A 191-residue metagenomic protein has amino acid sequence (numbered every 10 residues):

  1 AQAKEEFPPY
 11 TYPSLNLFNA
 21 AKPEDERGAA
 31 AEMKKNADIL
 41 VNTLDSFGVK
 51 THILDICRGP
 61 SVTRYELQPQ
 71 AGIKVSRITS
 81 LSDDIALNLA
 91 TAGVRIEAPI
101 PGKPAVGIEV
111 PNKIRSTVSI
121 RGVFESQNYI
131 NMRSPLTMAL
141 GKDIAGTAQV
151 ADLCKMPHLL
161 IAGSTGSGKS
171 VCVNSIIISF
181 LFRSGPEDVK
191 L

Functional and structural regions predicted by a protein language model:
A1-V150, K155-M156: Low-complexity, intrinsically disordered P/S/T-rich segments
P13, D188-L191: Short, intrinsically disordered, charge-balanced linker/junction segments flanking boundaries in proteins
I100, T165-G166: The conserved Walker
L159-L160: Short hydrophobic/aromatic beta-strand immediately N-terminal to the Walker A/P-loop
K169: Conserved lysine of the Walker
C172, I176: Hydrophobic positions on the alpha1 helix immediately C-terminal to the Walker A/P-loop
S179-V189: Post-Walker A helix-loop "phosphate-sensing" segment adjacent to the P-loop in P-loop NTPases
